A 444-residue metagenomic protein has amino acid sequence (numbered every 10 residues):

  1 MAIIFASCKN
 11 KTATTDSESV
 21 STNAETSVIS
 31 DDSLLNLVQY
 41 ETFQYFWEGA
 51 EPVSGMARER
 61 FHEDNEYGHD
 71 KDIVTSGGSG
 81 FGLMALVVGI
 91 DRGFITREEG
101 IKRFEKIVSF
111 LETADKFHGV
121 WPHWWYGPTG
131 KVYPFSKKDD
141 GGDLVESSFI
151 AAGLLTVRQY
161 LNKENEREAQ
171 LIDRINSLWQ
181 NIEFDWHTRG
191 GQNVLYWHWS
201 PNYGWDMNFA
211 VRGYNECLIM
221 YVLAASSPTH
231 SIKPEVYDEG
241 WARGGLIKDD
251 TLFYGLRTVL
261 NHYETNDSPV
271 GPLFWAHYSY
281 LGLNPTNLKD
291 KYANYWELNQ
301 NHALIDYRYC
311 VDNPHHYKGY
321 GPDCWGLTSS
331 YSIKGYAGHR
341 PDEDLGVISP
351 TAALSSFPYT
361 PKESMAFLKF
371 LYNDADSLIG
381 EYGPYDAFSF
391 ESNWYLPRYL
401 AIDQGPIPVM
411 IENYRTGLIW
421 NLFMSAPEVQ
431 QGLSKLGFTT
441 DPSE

Functional and structural regions predicted by a protein language model:
I4-S7: C-terminal motif of bacterial Sec signal peptides marking the signal peptidase cleavage site
K9-K11: Bacterial signal peptide processing site
D16-E444: Ser/Thr/Asn(+Pro)-rich, low-complexity disordered segments
